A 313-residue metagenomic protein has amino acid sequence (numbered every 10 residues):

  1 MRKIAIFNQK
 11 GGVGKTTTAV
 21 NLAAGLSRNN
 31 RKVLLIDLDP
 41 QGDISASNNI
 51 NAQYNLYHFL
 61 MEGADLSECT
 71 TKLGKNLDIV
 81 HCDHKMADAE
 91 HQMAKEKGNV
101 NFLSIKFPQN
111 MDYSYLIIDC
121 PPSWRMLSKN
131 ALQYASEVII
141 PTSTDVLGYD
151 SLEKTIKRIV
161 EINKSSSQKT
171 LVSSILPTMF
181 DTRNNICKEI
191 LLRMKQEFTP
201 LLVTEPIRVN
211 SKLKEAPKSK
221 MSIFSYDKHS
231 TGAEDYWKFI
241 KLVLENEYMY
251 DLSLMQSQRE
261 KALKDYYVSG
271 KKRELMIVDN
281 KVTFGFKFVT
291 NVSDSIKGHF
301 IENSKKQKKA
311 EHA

Functional and structural regions predicted by a protein language model:
M1-A313: P-loop NTP-binding core
